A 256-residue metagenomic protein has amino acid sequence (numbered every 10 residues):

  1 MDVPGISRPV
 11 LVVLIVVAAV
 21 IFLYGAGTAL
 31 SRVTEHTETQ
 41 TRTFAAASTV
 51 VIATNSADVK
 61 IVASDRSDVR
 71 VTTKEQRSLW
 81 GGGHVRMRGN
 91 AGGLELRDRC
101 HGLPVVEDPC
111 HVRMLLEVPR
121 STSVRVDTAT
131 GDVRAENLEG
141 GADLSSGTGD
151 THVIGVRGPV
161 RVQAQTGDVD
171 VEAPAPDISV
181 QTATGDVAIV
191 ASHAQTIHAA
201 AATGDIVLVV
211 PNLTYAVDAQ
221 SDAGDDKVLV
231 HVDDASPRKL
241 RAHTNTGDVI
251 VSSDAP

Functional and structural regions predicted by a protein language model:
M1-P9: Terminal targeting segments of Actinobacterial cell-envelope proteins
R8-T28: Hydrophobic membrane-insertion alpha-helices, especially the h-region of bacterial N-terminal signal peptides
L11, L30-G93, R113-E117, S123 (+3 more regions): Short linear S-[DN]-x-LW-Φ motif typified by the pepsin-like aspartic protease active-site region
Q40-T41, D58-A63, H84-R86, R113-E117 (+8 more regions): Short, T/G/N/S-enriched strand-turn elements that build extracellular solenoid repeat scaffolds
F44-A45, P109, A235: Membrane-spanning beta-strands of outer-membrane beta-barrel proteins
S56, E75-R77, T130, T148 (+5 more regions): Beta-strand elements of well-folded, non-transmembrane domains
R97-A183: Non-cytosolic head/periplasmic domains of membrane-anchored proteins
V160, D168-P256: Short, surface-exposed interaction patches in beta-rich subdomains that mediate adhesion/assembly near membranes
